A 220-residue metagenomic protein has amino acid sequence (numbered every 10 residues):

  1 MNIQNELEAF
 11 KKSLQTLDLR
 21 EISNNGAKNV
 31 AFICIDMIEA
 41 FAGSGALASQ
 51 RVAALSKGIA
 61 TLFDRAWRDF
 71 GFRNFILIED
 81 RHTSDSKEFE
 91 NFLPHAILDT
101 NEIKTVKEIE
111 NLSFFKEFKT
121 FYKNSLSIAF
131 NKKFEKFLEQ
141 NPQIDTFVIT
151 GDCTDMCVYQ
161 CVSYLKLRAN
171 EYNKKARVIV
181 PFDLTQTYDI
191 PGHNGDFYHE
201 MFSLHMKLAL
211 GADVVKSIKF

Functional and structural regions predicted by a protein language model:
M1-A31, P94-F220: Active-site-adjacent betaalpha module
K28, F32, G45-H82: A short alpha/beta connector and helix-capping loop motif
D36-M37, D80-R81, D152, L184: Active-site metal-binding loops of divalent metal-dependent hydrolases
M37-G45: Short acidic, Gly/Ser-rich segments with clustered Asp/Glu that frequently serve as metal-coordination loops in enzyme
A40, T83-S86, T187-Y188: Short, active-site-adjacent cap segments at secondary-structure transitions
S44-G45, S86-L93, N131-K133: Short, conserved acidic/polar surface loops in the N-terminal third of protein domains
L47-A48, E90-N91, Q186-Y188: A short, structure-level motif marking secondary-structure boundaries and short turns
I76-E102, V106: A basic- and aromatic-enriched beta-loop-alpha substructure that forms the phosphate/nucleotide- and DNA/RNA-contacting
